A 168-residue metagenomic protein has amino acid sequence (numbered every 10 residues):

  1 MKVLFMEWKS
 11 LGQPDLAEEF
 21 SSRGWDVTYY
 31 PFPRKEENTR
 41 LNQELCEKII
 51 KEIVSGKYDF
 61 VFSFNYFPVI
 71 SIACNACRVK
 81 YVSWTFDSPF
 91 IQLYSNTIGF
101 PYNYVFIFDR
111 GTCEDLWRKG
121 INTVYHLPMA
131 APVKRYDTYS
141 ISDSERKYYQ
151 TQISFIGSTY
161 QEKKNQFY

Functional and structural regions predicted by a protein language model:
K2-Q13, N122-T123, P128-Y168: Nucleotide-sugar donor-binding catalytic core of glycosyltransferases
K9-K119, R135-I141: Extended catalytic core of nucleotide-activated donor transferases of GT-like folds
